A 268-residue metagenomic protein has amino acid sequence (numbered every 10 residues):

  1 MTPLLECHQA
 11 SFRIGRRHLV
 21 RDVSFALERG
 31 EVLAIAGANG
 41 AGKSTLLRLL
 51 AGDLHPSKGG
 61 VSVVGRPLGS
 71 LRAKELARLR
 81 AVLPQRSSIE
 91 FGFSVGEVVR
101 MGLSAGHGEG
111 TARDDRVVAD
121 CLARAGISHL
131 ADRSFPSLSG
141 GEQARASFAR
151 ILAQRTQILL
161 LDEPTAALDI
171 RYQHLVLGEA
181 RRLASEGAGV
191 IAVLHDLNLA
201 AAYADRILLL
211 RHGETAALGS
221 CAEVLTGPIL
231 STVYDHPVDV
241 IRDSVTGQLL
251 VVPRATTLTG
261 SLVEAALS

Functional and structural regions predicted by a protein language model:
L5, V20-D22: Conserved structural motif at the start of ABC-family nucleotide-binding domains
A36-A38: The feature captures the beta-strand-to-loop junction immediately N-terminal to the Walker
A51: Helix-to-loop junction immediately C-terminal to a conserved catalytic motif
G59-P67, L76: Conserved ABC transporter NBD signature motif
R100, R113-L130, R155: Conserved ABC ATPase "signature" region
S134-L138, E142: Conserved ABC ATPase signature
L159-E163: Catalytic Walker B motif of ABC-type/P-loop ATPase nucleotide-binding domains
